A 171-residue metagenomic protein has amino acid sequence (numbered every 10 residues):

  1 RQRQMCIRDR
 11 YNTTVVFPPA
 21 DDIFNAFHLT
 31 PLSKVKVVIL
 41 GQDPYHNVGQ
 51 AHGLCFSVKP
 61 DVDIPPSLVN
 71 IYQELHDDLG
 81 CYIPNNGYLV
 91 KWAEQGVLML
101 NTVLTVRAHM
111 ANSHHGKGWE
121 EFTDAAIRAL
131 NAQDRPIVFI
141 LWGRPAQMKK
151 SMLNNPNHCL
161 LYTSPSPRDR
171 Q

Functional and structural regions predicted by a protein language model:
Q2, K34-V35, Q95: Conserved catalytic motifs of the protein kinase core domain
Q2-D9, Y162-P167: Conserved small/polar residues in nucleotide/adenosyl-binding loops
R8-N25, L79: Short coil-to-helix leader/linker segments, especially the first N-terminal amphipathic alpha-helix with its helix
F24-S33, L130-A132, S151-M152: A short acidic-Thr-Gly-centered motif at the start of a beta-strand
L29-P84: Adenosine ribonucleotide-centric catalytic and binding domains
H76-L89, E94, L98, T102-L104 (+1 more regions): Conserved nucleotide-cofactor-binding alpha/beta core module
Q95-S164, R168: Glycine/proline-rich loop-helix segments at beta-alpha junctions forming the active-site rim of enzyme cores
